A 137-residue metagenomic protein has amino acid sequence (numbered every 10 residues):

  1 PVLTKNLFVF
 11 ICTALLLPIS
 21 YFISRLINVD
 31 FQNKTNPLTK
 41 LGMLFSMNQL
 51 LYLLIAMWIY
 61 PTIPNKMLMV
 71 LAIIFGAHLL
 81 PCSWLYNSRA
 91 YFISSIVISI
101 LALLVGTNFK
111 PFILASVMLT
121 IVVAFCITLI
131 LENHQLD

Functional and structural regions predicted by a protein language model:
P1-K40: Selected alpha-helical membrane-embedding segments in polytopic membrane proteins
L3-T13, N65-M69, R89-F92, F109-V117: Short, aromatic-rich membrane-interface segments at the entry and exit of alpha-helical transmembrane domains
A14, F45-L53, S95, S99 (+1 more regions): Alpha-helical transmembrane spans of integral membrane proteins, capturing the lipid-embedded, hydrophobic core of TM
L15-S24, V70-C82, T120-L131: Alpha-helical transmembrane segments and their membrane-interface exit regions
S20-I27, L51, I55, I59 (+1 more regions): Alpha-helical membrane-inserting segments
V29-I63: Helix-adjacent hinge/juxtasegments
L53-S99: Membrane-proximal helix-loop-helix units in multi-pass membrane proteins
F92-D137: Terminal transmembrane helical module of multi-pass membrane proteins
